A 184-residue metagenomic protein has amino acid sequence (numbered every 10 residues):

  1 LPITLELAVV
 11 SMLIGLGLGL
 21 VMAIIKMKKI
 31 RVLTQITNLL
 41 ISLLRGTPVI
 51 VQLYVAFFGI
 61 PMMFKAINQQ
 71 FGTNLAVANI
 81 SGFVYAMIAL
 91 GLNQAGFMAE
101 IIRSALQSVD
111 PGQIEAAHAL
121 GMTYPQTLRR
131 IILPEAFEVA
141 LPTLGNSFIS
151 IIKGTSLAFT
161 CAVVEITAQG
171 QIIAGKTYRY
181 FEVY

Functional and structural regions predicted by a protein language model:
L1-Y184: Transmembrane alpha-helices and adjacent helix-loop boundaries
